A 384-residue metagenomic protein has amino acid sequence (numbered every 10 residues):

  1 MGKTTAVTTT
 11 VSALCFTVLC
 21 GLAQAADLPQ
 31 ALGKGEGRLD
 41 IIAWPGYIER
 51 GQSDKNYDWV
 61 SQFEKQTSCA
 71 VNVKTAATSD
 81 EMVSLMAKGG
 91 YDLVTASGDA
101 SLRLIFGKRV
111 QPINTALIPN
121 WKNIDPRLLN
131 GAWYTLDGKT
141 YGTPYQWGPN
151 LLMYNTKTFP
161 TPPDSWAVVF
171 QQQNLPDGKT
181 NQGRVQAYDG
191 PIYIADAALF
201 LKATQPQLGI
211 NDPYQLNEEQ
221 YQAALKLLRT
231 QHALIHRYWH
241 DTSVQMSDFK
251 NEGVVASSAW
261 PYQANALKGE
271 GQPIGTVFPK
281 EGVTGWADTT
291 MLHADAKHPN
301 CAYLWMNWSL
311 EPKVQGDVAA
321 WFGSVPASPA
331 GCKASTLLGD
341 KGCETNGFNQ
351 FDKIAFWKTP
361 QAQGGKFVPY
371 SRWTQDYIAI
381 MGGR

Functional and structural regions predicted by a protein language model:
A26-L104: Early extracytoplasmic/lumenal segment of secretory-pathway proteins
E49-K55, G98-V244: Extracytoplasmic ligand-binding site segments that recognize negatively charged/polar headgroups
D92-S97, Y238, V255-W260, G275-T276: Paired acidic/hydrophobic, glycine-rich loop segments that form the ligand-binding mouth/hinge of periplasmic-binding
A100-R103, S258-P273: A ligand-binding cleft/hinge motif common to bilobed small-molecule-binding domains
N123, Q222, L227-Q231, E270-A294: Periplasmic-binding protein-like
M153-T158, L199-K202, W286-H298, D317: A bilobed periplasmic-binding-protein/Venus flytrap-type ligand-binding module shared by bacterial periplasmic
H293-W357: Mature extracytoplasmic/periplasmic domains
K353-R384: Conserved C-terminal helix/tail region of periplasmic/extracytoplasmic solute-binding proteins
